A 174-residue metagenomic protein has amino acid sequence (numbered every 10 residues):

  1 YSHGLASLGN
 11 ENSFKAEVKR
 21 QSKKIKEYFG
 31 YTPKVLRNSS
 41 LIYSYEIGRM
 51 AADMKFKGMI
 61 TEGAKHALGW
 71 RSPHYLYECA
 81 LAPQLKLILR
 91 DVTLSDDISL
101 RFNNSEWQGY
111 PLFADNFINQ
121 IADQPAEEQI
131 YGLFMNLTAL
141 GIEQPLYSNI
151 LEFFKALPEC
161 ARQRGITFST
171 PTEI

Functional and structural regions predicted by a protein language model:
Y1-V35, L41-D96, P111-E128, P145-I166: Catalytic alpha-helical scaffold of carbohydrate-active enzymes acting on polysaccharides/glycoconjugates
V35-N38, L133-M135: Extended hydrophobic secondary-structure segments that form protein cores and membrane-embedded regions
L85-N104, Y131-G141: Active-site clefts of carbohydrate-active enzymes
T167-I174: C-terminal regions of proteins
